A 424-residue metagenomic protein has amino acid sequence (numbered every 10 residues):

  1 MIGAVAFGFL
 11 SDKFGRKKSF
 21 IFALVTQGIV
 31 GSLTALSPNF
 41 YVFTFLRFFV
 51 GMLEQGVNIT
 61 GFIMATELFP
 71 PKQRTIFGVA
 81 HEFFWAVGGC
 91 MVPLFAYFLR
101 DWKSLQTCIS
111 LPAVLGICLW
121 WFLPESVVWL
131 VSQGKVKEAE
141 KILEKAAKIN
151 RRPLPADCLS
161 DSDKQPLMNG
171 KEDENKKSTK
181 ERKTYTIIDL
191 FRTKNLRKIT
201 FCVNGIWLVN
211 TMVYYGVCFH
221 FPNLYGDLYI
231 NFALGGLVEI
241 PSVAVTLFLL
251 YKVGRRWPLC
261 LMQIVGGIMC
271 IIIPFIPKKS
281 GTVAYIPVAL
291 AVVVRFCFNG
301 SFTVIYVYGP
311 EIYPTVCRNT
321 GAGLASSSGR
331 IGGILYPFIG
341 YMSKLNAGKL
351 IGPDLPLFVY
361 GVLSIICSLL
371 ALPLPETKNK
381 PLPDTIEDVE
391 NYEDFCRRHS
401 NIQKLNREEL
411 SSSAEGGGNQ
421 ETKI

Functional and structural regions predicted by a protein language model:
M1-F9, G61, V87, A233-F248: Central cavity-lining transmembrane alpha-helices of secondary-active solute carriers, predominantly the Major
K13-L24, I76, R197-I199, Y251-I264: Cytoplasmic membrane-interface "Motif A"-like loop-to-helix N-cap segments of 12-TM Major Facilitator Superfamily
G15, L36-Y41, L53, L99-R100 (+2 more regions): Helix-breaking motifs and short loop linkers at transmembrane-helix boundaries and internal kinks in secondary membrane
V25-P38, F98, I264-G281: C-terminal ends and interior cores of transmembrane alpha-helices in multi-pass membrane transporters/permeases
L46-F83, C90: Cytoplasmic helix-loop-helix junction between adjacent transmembrane helices in 12-TM secondary transporters
R47, G51, E82, W207-N210 (+1 more regions): C-terminal transmembrane bundle
I76, F98-E174, F358-Q403: Central mid-sequence intracellular linker of multi-pass
I149-F219, L224, C396-I424: Flexible cytoplasmic loops linking transmembrane helices in multi-pass membrane transporters
